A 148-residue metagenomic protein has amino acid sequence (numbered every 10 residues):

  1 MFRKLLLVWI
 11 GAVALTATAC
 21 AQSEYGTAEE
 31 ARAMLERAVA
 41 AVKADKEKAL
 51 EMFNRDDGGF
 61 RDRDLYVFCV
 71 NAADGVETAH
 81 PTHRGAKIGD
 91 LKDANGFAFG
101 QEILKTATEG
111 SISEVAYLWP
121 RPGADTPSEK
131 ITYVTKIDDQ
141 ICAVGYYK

Functional and structural regions predicted by a protein language model:
F2-K148: N-terminal membrane-sensor/transducer module of prokaryotic signaling receptors
